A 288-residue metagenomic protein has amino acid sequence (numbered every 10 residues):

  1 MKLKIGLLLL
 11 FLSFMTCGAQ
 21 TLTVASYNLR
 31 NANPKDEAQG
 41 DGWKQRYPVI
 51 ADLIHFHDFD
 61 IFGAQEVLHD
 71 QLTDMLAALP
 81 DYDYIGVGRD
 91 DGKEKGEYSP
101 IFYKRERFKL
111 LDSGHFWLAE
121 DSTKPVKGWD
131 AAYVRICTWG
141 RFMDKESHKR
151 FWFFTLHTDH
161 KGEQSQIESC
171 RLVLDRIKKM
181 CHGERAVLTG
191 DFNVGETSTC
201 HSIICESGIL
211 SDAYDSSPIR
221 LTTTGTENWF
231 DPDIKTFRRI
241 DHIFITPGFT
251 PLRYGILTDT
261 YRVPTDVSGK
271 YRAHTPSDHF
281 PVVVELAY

Functional and structural regions predicted by a protein language model:
K2, C17-L79, R89-E97, R171 (+1 more regions): N-terminal, active-site-proximal structural segment of metallo-dependent hydrolase catalytic domains
K4-F14: Sec-dependent N-terminal signal peptides
Y27-L29, L156-T158, D191-F192, F280: Active-site metal-binding loops of divalent metal-dependent hydrolases
N31-G40, L111, E163, L221-T224: Short, solvent-exposed loop/turn elements at domain surfaces
N31-N33, V67-L72, H160-E163, N193-T199 (+1 more regions): Active-site environment of divalent metal-dependent phosphoester hydrolases
I61-F154, L257: Structured beta-strand-rich core segments of catalytic domains in phosphoester-bond hydrolases
G63-Q65, V87, V187-D191, D212-D215: Active-site neighborhood of phospho(di)ester-bond hydrolases with catalytic His/Asp-centered motifs
Q164, D175-A186, V194-Y288: Metal-dependent phosphoester-hydrolase catalytic domains
